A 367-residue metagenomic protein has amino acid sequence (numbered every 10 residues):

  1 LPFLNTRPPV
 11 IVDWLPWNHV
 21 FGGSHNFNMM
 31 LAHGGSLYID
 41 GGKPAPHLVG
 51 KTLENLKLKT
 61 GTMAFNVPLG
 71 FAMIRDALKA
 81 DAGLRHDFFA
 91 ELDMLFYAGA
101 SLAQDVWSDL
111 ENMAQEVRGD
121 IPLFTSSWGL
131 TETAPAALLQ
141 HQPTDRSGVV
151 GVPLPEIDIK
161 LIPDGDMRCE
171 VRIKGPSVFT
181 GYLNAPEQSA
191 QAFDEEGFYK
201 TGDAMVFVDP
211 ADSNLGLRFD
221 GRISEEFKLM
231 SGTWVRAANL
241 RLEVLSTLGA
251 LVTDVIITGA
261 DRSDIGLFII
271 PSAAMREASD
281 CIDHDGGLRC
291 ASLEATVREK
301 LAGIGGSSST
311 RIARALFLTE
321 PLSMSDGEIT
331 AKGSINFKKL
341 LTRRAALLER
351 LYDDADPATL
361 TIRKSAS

Functional and structural regions predicted by a protein language model:
L1-D13, W17-H86: Conserved AMP-binding/adenylation subdomain of ANL enzymes
H33, L53-L56, G61-F65, R75-V149 (+2 more regions): Gly/Ser/Thr-rich phosphate-binding loop
A64, I159, D203, V244 (+1 more regions): Residue-level signal for inorganic ion chemistry
A137, L161-R168, G202, A237 (+1 more regions): Membrane-embedded alpha-helical bundles of multi-pass transporters/translocases, especially carrier/permease families
M167-L229, L360-R363: Conserved ATP-binding/catalytic segment of the ANL
V178, S213-E243, M275-C290, S308-S309 (+1 more regions): Adenylate-forming
A204, T247-A274: C-terminal boundary motif of the adenylate-forming
T253-T258, S263, E299-S367: Conserved C-terminal "lid"/linker of ANL adenylate-forming enzymes
